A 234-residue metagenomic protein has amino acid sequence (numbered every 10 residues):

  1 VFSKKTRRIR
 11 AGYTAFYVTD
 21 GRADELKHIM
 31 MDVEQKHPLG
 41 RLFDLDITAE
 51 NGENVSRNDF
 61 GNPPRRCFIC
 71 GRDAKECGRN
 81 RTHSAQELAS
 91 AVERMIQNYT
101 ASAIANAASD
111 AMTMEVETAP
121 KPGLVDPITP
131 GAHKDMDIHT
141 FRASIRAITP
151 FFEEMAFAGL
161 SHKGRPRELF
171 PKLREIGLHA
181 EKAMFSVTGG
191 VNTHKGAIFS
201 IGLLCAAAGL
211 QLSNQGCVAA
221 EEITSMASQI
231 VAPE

Functional and structural regions predicted by a protein language model:
V1, R7-R8, E25-H28, D32-T100: Long, contiguous binding/interaction regions
T6-I9, G189-V191: Short, charge-rich binding segments
G12-G21: Short cationic amphipathic helices and targeting signals
A23-M30, G216-E222: Short, conserved charged micro-motifs
D32, A91, A147-P150, A183 (+2 more regions): Alpha-helical scaffold segments in soluble metabolic enzymes
F43-I47, V55-N62, F68, T188-L212 (+1 more regions): Catalytic cofactor-binding cores of redox enzymes
Q97-K163, R167-F170, A208-E234: Phosphate-rich cofactor/ligand-interacting catalytic cores and adjacent structured alpha/beta frameworks
E153-A208: Long, hydrophobic/aromatic-enriched structural stretches that serve as scaffold segments
